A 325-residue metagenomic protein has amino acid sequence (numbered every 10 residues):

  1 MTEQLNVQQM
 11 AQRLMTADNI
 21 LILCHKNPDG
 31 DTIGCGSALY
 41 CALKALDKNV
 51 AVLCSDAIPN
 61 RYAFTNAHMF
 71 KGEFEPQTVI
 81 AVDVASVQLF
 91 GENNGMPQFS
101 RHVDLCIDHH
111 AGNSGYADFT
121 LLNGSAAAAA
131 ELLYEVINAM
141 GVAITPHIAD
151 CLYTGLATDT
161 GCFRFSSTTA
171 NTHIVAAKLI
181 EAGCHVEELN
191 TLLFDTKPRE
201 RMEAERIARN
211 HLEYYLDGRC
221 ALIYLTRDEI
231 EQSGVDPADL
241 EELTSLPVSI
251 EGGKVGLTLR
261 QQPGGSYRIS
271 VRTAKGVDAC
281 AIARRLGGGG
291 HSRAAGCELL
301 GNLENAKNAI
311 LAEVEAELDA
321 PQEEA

Functional and structural regions predicted by a protein language model:
M1-Q8, M96-D104, G124-L133: An acidic intrinsically disordered interaction segment
T2-R61, G72-T78, T158-L286, G290-A325: Hydrophobic helix-and-loop "lid/oligomerization" segment in the mid-to-C-terminal part of catalytic domains
A11, H68-F70, N93-M96, T120-N123 (+3 more regions): A generic local secondary-structure boundary/capping motif
L39-Y40, M96-F99, L122-N123, I174: Glycine-rich, phosphate-binding/catalytic loops in enzymes
C54, A81, C106, L121-N123 (+1 more regions): Structural signal for conserved beta-strand scaffold positions within catalytic alpha/beta enzyme cores
A63-F119: Active-site cofactor/cluster-binding pocket
H110-V175: Short alpha-helices
